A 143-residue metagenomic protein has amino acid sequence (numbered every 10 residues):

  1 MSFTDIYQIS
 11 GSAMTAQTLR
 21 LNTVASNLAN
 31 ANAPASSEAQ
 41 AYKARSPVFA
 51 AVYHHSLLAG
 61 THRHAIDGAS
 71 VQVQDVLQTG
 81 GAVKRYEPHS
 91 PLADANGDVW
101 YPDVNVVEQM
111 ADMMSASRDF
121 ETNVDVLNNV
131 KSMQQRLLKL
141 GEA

Functional and structural regions predicted by a protein language model:
M1-A143: Amphipathic alpha-helical polymerization modules
